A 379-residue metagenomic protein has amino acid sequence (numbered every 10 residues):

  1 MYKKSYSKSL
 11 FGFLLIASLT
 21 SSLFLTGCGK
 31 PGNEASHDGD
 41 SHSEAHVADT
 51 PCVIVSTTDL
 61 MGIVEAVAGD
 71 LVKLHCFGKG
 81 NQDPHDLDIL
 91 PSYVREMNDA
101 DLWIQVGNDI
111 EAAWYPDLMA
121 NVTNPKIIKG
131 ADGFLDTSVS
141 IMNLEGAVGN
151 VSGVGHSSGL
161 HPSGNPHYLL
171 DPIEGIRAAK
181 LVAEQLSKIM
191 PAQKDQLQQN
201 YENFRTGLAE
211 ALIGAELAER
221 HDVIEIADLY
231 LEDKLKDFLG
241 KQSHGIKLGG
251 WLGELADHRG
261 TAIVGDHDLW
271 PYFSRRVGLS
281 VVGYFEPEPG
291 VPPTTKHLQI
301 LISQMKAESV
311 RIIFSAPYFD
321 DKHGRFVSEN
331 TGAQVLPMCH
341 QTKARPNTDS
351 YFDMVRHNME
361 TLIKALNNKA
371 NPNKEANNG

Functional and structural regions predicted by a protein language model:
Y2, G27-G379: Extracytoplasmic metal-acquisition and chelation regions
Y2-L14: Bacterial N-terminal signal peptides that target proteins for export
G12-F24: Bacterial N-terminal signal peptides
